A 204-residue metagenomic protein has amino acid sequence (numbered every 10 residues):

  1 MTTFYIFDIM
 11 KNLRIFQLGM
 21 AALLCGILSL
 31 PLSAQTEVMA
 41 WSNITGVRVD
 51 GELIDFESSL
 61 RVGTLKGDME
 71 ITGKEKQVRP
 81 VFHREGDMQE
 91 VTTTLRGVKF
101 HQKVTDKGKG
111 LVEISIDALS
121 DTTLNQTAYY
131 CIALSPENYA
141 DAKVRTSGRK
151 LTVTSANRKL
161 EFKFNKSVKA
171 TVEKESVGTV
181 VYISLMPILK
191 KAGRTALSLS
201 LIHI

Functional and structural regions predicted by a protein language model:
M1-I9: Short, Lys/Arg-enriched N-terminal segments with co-localized hydrophobic residues within the first ~10-30 amino acids
I9-M20: Bacterial N-terminal signal peptides that target proteins for export
G19-S29: Bacterial N-terminal signal peptides
S33-H101, K107, L111, R149-K166: Beta-strand-rich N-terminal accessory domains
T92-T94, K103-T105, S115-L119, C131-A133 (+1 more regions): Residue-level recognition of well-ordered beta-strand positions that form the cores of beta-sheet-rich folds across
L111-S147: Acidic (Asp/Glu-rich), glycine- and aromatic
K150-R194: A contiguous, surface-exposed recognition patch within enzymatic or periplasmic domains that forms
I202-I204: Conserved small/polar residues in nucleotide/adenosyl-binding loops
